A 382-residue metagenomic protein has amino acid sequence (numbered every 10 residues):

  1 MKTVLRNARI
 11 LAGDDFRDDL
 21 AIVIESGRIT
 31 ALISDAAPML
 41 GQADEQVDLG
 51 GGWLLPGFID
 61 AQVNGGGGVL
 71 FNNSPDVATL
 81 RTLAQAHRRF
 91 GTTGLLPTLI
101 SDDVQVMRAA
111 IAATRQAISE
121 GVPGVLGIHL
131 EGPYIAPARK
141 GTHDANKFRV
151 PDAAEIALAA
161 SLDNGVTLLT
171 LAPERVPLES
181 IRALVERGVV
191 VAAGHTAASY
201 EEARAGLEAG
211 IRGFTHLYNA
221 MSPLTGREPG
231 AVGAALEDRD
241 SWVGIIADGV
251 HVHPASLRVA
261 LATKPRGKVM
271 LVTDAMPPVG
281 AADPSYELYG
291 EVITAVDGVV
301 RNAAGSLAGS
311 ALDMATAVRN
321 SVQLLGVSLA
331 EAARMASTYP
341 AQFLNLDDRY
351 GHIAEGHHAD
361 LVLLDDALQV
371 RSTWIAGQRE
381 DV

Functional and structural regions predicted by a protein language model:
M1-L40, W374: N-terminal metal-binding scaffold of metallo-dependent hydrolase/deaminase domains
T3-L5, M39-R81, Q85: Replace "His-x-His-based motif
A8, Q342, H352-V382: C-terminal cap of metal-dependent C-N hydrolases
N64, V77, Q85-L96, A136-D163 (+5 more regions): Active-site gating loops and adjacent loop-to-helix segments of metal-dependent hydrolytic enzymes
N64-G66, R81-A110, P123-A136, D163-E174 (+3 more regions): Divalent metal-dependent hydrolysis catalytic cores, especially in the metallo-beta-lactamase
L130, L184, F214, S321 (+1 more regions): Conserved, mostly hydrophobic/aromatic
I156-A281: Active-site core of metal-dependent hydrolases
G230-G244, G249, L261-T273, P278-L364: His/Asp/Glu-enriched, well-ordered alpha-helical/loop segment that forms or immediately abuts the divalent-metal
